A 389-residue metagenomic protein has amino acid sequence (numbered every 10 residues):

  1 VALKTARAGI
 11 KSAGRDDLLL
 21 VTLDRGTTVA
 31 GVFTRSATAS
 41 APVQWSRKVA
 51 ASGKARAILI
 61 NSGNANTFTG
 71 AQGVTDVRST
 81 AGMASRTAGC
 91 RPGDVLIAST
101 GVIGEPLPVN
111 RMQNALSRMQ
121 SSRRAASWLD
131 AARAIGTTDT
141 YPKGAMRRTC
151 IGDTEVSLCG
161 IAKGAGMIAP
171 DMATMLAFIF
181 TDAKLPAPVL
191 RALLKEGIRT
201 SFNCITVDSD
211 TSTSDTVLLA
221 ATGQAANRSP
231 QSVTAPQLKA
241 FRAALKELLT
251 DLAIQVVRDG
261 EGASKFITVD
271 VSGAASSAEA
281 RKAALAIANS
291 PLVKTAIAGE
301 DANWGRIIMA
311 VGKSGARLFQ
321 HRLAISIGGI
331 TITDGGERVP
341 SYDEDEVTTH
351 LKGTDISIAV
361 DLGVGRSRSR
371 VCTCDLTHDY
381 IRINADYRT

Functional and structural regions predicted by a protein language model:
V1-N61, A65-R78, S85-T389: A structural signal for small-residue-enriched, beta-sheet-centric alpha/beta enzyme cores and oligomeric scaffold folds
